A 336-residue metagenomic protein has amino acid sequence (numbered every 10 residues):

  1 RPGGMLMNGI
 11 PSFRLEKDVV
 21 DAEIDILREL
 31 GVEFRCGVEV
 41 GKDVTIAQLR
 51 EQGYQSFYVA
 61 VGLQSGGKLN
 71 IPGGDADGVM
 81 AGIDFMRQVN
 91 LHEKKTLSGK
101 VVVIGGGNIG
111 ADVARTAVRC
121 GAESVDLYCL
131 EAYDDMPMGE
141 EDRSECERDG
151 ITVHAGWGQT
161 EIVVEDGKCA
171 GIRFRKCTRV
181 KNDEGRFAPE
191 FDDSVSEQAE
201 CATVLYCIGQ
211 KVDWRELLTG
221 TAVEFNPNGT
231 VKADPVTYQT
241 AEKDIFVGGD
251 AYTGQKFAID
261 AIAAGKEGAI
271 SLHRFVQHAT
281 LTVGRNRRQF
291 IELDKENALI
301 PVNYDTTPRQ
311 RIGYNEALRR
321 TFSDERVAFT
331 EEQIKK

Functional and structural regions predicted by a protein language model:
R1, G107-I109, A251-Y252: Residue-level detector of alpha-helix initiation sites
P2-E29, F34, V89, A114-E161 (+1 more regions): Rossmann-like dinucleotide-binding cores of NAD(P)H-dependent redox enzymes
M7-N8, V38-V40, V44, L97-S98 (+5 more regions): Ferredoxin-like iron-sulfur electron-transfer modules
D21-I71, E161-R173, T178-K181, C201-L205 (+1 more regions): Feature captures the FAD/FMN-dependent oxidoreductase FAD-binding
D25-E39, G66-C120, F225-A241: Glycine-rich dinucleotide-binding loop and its adjacent helix/turn
D77-S98, I162, N182-Q255, I300: FAD-site-proximal beta/loop scaffold in flavoenzymes
R148-G150, G158-K168, V180, R274-K336: Mid-to-C-terminal Rossmann-like scaffold of FAD/NAD(P)H-dependent oxidoreductases
G248-A279: A conserved FAD-binding loop/helix module that cradles the flavin
